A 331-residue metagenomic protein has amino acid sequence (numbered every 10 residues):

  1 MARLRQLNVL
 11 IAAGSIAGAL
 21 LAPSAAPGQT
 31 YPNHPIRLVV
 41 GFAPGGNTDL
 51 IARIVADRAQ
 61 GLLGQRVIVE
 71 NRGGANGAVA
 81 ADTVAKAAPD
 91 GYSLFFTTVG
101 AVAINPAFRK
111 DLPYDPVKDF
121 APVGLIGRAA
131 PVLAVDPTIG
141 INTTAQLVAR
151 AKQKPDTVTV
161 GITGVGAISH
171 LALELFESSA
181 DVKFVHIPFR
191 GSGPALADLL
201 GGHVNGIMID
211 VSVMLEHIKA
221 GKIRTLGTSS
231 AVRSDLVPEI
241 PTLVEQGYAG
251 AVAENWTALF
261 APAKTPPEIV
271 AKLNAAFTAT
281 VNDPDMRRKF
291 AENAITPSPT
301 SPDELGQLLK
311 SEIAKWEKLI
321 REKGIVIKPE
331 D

Functional and structural regions predicted by a protein language model:
M1-Q6: N-terminal secretory signal peptides that target proteins for export/translocation
N8-A22: Bacterial N-terminal signal peptides
P23-R37, A87-S93, V148-V158, K219-K222 (+4 more regions): Immediate post-signal peptide segment of exported/extracytoplasmic ligand-binding proteins
P27-K118, T157, V165, D181-M208 (+3 more regions): N-terminal (or domain-start) structured segment
K86-Y92, V99, A107-P194, L243 (+1 more regions): Hinge/capping helix and adjacent helix->loop/strand transition within the periplasmic-binding protein
A101-D111, L175-S179, G206-I240: A ligand-binding cleft/hinge motif common to bilobed small-molecule-binding domains
R128, M214-N282, A314, K328-E330: C-terminal lobe and pocket-closing loops of periplasmic/extracytoplasmic Venus-flytrap solute-binding proteins
K289-L308: Surface-exposed aromatic
